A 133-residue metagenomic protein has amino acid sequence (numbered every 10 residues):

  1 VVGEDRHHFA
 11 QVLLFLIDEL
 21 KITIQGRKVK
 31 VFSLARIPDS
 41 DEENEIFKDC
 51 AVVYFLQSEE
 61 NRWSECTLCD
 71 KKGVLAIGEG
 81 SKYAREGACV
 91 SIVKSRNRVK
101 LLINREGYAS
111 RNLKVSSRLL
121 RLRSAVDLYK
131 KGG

Functional and structural regions predicted by a protein language model:
V1-G133: Short hydrophobic alpha-helices and adjacent helix-cap/hinge residues
